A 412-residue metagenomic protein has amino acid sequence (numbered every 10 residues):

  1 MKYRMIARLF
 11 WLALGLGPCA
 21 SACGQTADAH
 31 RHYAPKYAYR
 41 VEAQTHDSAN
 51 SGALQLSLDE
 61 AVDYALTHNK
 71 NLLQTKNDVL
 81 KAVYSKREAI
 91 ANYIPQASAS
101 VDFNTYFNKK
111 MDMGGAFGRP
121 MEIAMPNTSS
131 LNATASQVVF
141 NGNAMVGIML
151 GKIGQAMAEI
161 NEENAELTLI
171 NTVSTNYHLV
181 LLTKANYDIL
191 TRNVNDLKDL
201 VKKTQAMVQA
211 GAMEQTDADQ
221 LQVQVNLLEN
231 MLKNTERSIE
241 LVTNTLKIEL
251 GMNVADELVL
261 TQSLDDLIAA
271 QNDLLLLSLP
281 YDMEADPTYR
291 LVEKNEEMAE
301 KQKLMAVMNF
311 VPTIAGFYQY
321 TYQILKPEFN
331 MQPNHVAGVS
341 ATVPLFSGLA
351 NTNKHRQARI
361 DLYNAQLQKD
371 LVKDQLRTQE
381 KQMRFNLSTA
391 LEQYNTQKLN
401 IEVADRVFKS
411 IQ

Functional and structural regions predicted by a protein language model:
M1-Y33: Bacterial Sec-dependent N-terminal signal peptides
G24-S98, D102, V254-E297, L345 (+2 more regions): Bacterial Sec-pathway N-terminal export signals of envelope proteins
L56, Y84, T168-M283, N386 (+1 more regions): Periplasmic alpha-helical coiled-coil/stalk elements that build and connect Gram-negative outer-membrane
L73, Q96-G114, Q137-N164, R290 (+2 more regions): Small/polar (Gly/Ser/Thr/Ala-rich) solvent-exposed segments that form structured loops/beta-strands/short helices used
Q74-A89, A165, N171-I189, A206 (+3 more regions): Amphipathic alpha-helical coiled-coil segments
N108-A124, T128: Flexible, solvent-exposed loop segments that connect beta-strands
T128-S130, T175, Q220, T313 (+1 more regions): Transmembrane beta-barrel architecture of outer-membrane proteins
N132-T134, Y177, G338-S340, R384: Membrane-embedded beta-strand positions in outer-membrane beta-barrel channels/transporters
